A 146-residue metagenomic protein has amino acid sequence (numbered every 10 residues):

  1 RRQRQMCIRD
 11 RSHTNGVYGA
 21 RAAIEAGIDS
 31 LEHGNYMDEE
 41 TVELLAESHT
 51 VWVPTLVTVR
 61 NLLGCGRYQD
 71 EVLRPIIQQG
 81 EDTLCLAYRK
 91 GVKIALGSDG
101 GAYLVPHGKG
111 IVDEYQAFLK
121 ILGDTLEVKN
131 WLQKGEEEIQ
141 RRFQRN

Functional and structural regions predicted by a protein language model:
R1-I8: Short, small-residue-biased leader/transition segments that mark boundaries at the very start of proteins
D10-S12, L31-E32, W52-P54, I94-L96: Hydrophobic faces of well-ordered beta-strands that scaffold small-molecule active sites in alpha/beta enzyme cores
N15-R21, Y36-E39, V59-L62, A102-V105: Active-site environment of divalent metal-dependent phosphoester hydrolases
R21-I24, V42-E43, C85, Q116: Alpha-helical segments flanking ligand/cofactor-binding loops in enzyme cores
E25-S30, A46-W52, G91-K93: Glycine-enriched alpha-helix->loop->beta-strand junction motifs that scaffold or abut catalytic
M37-T50, D82-R89: Short amphipathic alpha-helices and their capping/turn segments at secondary-structure boundaries
S48-P75, Y115, T125: Active-site gating loops and adjacent loop-to-helix segments of metal-dependent hydrolytic enzymes
Y68, Q78-N146: His/Asp/Glu-enriched, well-ordered alpha-helical/loop segment that forms or immediately abuts the divalent-metal
